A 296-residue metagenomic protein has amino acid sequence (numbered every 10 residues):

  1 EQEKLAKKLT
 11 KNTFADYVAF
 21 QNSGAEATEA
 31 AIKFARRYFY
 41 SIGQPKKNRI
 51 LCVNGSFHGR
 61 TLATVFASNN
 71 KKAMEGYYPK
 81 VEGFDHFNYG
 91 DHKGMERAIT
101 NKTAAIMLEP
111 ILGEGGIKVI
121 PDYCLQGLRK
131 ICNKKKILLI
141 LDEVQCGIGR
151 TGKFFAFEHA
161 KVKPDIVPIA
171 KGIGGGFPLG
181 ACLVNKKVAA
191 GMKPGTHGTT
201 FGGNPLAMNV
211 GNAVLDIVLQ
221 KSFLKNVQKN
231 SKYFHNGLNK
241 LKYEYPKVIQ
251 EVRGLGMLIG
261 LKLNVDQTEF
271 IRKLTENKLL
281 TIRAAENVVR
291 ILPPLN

Functional and structural regions predicted by a protein language model:
E1-N296: Conserved N-terminal phosphate-binding loop of PLP-dependent enzymes in the Aspartate aminotransferase
